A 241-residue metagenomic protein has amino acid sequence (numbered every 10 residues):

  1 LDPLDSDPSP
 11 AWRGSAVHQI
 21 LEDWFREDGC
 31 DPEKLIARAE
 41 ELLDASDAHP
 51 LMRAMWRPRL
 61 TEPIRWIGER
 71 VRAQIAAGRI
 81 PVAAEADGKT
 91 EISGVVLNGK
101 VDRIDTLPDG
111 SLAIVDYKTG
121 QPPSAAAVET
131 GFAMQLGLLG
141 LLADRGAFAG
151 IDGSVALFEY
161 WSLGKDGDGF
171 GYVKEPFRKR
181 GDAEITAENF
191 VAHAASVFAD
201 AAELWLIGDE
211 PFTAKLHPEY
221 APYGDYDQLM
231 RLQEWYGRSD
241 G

Functional and structural regions predicted by a protein language model:
L1-G241: Structural signature of nuclease core domains in nucleic-acid processing machines
